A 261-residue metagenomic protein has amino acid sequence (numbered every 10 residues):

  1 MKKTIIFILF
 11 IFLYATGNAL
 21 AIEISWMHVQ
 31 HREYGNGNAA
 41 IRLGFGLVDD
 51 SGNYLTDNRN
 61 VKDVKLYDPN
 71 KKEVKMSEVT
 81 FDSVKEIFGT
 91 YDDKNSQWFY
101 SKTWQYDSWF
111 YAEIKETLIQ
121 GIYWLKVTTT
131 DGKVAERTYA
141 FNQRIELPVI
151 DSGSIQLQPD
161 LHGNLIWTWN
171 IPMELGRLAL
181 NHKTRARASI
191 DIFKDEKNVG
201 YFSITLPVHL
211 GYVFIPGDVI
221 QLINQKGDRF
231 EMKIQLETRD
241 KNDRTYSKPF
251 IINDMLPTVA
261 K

Functional and structural regions predicted by a protein language model:
T4-A15: Sec-dependent N-terminal signal peptides
I24-W26, F141-H162, L256-K261: Low-complexity, Pro/Ser/Thr- and charge-rich linker/hinge segments at domain boundaries
G37-G44, L161-W167: Structural beta-strand segments of beta-rich domains
D49-F88, G176-K197, I234-L236: Extended low-complexity, serine/threonine- and proline-enriched intrinsically disordered segments
S83-A112, H209-P216: Aromatic sugar-binding surface patches on proteins that engage polysaccharides or sugar-phosphate polymers
A135, R239-K261: Extracellular fibronectin type III
G163-L180: Conserved aromatic anchor
I220-K248: Beta-strand-rich modules
